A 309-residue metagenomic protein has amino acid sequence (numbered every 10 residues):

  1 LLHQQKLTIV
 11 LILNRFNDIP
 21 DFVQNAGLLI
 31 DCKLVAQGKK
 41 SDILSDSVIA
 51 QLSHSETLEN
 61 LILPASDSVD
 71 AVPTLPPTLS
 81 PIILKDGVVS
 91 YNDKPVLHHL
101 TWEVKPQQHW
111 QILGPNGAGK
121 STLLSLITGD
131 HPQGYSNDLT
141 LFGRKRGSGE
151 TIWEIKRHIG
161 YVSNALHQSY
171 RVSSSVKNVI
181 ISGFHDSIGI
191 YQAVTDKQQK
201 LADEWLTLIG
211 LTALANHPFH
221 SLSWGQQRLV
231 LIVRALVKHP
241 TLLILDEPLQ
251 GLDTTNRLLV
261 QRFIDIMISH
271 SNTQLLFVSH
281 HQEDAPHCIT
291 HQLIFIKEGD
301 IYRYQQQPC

Functional and structural regions predicted by a protein language model:
L13-N14, V278-H280: H-loop/switch region of ABC-family ATPase nucleotide-binding domains
K33-N60, H287, K297-C309: Conserved beta-strand-loop-alpha-helix hinge in the C-terminal portion of ABC ATPase nucleotide-binding domains
D138-E154: ABC ATPase NBD Q-loop/coupling interface
I181, D196-L214: Conserved ABC ATPase "signature" region
V194, P218-L222: Conserved ABC ATPase signature
I232: Hydrophobic anchor residue at the start of the ABC signature
L243-E247: Catalytic Walker B motif of ABC-type/P-loop ATPase nucleotide-binding domains
